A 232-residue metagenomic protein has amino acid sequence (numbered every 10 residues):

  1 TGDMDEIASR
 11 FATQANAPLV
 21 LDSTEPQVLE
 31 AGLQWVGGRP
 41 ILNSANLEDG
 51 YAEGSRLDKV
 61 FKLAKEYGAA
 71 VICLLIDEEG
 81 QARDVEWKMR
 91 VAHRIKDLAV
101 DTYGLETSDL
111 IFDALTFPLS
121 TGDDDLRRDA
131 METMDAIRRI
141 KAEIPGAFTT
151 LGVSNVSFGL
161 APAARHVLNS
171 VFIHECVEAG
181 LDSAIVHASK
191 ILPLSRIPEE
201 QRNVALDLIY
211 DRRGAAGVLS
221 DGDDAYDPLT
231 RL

Functional and structural regions predicted by a protein language model:
T1-D3, D101-I111, G146-T150: Flexible, glycine/charged-enriched surface loops at secondary-structure junctions
T1-H93: Active-site beta->alpha loop and helix N-cap motifs at the rims of alpha/beta catalytic domains
G2-R10, L33, V85-E86, L119-E132 (+1 more regions): Short glycine/threonine-rich loop-to-helix capping motif typified by GTGT followed within a few residues by an Asp-Pro
A17-D22, P40-S44, V71-L74, L110-A114 (+2 more regions): Hydrophobic faces of well-ordered beta-strands that scaffold small-molecule active sites in alpha/beta enzyme cores
G32, F112, C176: Conserved, mostly hydrophobic/aromatic
C73-V85, D113-L126, V153-A161: Active-site-proximal beta-alpha loop/turn segments in soluble metabolic enzymes
M89-D101, A136: Short, well-ordered amphipathic alpha-helical segments that serve as non-catalytic structural scaffolds within diverse
R138, I144, L151-L232: Active-site loops and adjacent core secondary-structure elements that bind or stabilize anionic groups
